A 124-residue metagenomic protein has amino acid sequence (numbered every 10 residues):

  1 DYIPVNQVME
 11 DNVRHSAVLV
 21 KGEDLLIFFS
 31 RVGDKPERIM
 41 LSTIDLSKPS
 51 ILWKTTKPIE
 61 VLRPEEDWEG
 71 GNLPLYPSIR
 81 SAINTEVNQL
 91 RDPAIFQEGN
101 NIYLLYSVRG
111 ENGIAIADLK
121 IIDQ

Functional and structural regions predicted by a protein language model:
D1-N88, Q97-Q124: Beta-rich carbohydrate-recognition and catalytic domains
R91-P93: Non-cytosolic head/periplasmic domains of membrane-anchored proteins
